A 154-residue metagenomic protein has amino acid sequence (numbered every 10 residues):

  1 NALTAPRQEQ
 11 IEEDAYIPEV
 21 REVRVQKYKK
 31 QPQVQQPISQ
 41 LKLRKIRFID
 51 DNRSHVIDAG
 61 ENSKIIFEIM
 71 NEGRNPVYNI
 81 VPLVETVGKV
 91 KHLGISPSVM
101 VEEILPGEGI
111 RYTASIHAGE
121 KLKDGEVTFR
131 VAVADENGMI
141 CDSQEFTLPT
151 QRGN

Functional and structural regions predicted by a protein language model:
N1-L41: A eukaryote-biased signal for short, well-structured alpha-helical docking elements
Y16-E19, R24-V25, K30, L93-P97 (+1 more regions): Terminal connector regions
D51-D58: Acidic, glycine-anchored loop motifs typical of Ca2+
N52, M70-P76, E120, N137: Short, acidic/polar linear motifs in exposed loop/turn regions
A59-I66, I110-R111, G125-T128: Short, solvent-exposed loop/turn segments enriched in Ser/Thr/Gly
M70-K91: Short acidic, flexible loop segments centered on an aromatic residue
M100-I110: Short proline/glycine- and polar residue-rich coil/turn motifs
G109-G119: Short histidine
